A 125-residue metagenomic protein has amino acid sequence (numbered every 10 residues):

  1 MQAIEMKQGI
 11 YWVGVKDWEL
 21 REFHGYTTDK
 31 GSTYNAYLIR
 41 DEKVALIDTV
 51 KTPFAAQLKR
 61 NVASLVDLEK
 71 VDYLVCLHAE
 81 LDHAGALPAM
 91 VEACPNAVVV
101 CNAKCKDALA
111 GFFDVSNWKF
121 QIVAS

Functional and structural regions predicted by a protein language model:
A3-V66: Conserved beta-strand hairpin/beta-sheet module of binuclear metal-dependent hydrolase folds, prominently
I4-Q8, N102-S125: Metallo-beta-lactamase
Y11-V13, V75, V100, Q121: Hydrophobic/aromatic beta-strand patches that form the interior of the parallel beta-sheet core in alpha/beta enzyme
P53-V100: Active-site metal-binding motif and surrounding structural segment of the metallo-beta-lactamase
